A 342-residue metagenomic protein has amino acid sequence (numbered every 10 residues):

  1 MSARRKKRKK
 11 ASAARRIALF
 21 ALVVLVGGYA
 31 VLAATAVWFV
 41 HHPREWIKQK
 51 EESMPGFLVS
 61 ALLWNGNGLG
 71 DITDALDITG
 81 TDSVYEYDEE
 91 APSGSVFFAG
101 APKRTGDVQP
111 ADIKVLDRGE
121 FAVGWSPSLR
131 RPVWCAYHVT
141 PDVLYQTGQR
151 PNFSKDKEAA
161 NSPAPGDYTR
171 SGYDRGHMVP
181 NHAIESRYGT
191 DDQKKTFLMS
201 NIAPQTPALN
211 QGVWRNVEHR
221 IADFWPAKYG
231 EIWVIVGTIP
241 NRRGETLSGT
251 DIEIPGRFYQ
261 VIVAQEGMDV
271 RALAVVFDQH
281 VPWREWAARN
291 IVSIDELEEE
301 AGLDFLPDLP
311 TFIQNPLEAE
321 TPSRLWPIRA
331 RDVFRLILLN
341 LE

Functional and structural regions predicted by a protein language model:
S2-E342: Domain-level detector for secreted/extracellular nuclease and nuclease-toxin modules, and for the ENPP-like C-terminal
